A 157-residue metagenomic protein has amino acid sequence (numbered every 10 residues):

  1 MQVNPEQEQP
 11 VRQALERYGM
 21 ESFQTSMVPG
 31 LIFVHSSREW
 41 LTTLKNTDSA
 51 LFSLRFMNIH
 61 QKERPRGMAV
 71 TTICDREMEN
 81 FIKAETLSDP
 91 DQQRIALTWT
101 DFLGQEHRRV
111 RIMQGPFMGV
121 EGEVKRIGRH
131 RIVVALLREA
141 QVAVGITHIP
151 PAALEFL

Functional and structural regions predicted by a protein language model:
Q2-E106, M118, V124-I127, R131-L157: Acidic-enriched and Gly/Ser
M113-G115: Short, surface-exposed secondary-structure boundary micro-motifs
